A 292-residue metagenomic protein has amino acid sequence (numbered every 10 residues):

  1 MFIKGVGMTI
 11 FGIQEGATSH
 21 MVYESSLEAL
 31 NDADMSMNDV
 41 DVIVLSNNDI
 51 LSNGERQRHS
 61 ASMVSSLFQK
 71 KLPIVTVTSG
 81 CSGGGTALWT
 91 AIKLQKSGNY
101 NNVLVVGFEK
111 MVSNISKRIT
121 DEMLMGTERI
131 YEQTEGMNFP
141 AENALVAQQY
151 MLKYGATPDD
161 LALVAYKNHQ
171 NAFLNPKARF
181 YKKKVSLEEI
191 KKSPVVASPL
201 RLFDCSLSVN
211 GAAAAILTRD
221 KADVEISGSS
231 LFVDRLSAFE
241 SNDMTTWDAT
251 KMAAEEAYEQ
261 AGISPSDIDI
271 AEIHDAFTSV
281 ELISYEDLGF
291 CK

Functional and structural regions predicted by a protein language model:
M1-S19, E28, R129, K153 (+2 more regions): Condensing-enzyme catalytic core mediating Claisen C-C bond formation in acyl metabolism
M1-S82, T90, Y150-P158, R179-S186 (+3 more regions): Conserved active-site "lid/cap" helical segment
I13, I50-V106, K110-E142, F180-C205 (+2 more regions): Conserved catalytic cysteine-centered active-site region of acyl-thioester-dependent Claisen-condensing enzymes
G16-Y23, G54, R58, G85 (+6 more regions): Electropositive phosphate-/nucleotide-binding environments in soluble metabolic enzymes
N38-N47, I74-S79, N101-F108, D159-Y166 (+3 more regions): Beta-strand segments within the central parallel beta-sheet cores of soluble alpha/beta enzyme folds
L51-H59, F239-N242, D275-K292: Short glycine/threonine-rich loop-to-helix capping motif typified by GTGT followed within a few residues by an Asp-Pro
G107-F108, S113-I115, A165, H169-R179 (+2 more regions): Acyl-CoA/ACP chain-elongation machinery
M137-S186: N-terminal leader/propeptide and maturation segments of large enzyme subunits in energy/redox metabolism and hydrolases
